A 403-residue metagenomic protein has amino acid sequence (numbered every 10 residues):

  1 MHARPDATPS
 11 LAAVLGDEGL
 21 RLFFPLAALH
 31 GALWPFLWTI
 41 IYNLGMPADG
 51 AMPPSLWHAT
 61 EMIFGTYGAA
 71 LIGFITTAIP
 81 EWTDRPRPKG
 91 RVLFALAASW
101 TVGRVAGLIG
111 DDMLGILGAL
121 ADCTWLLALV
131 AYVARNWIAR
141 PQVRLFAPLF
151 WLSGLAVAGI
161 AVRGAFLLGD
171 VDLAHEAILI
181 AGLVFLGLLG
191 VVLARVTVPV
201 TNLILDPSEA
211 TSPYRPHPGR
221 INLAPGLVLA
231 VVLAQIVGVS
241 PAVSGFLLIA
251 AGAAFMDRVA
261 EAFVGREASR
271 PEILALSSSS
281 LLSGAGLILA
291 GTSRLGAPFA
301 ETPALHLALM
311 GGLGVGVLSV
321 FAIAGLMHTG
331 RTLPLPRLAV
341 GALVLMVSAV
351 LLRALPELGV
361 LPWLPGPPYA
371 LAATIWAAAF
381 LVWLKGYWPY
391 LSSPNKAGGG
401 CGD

Functional and structural regions predicted by a protein language model:
M1-D403: Hydrophobic alpha-helical transmembrane segments of multi-pass integral membrane proteins
